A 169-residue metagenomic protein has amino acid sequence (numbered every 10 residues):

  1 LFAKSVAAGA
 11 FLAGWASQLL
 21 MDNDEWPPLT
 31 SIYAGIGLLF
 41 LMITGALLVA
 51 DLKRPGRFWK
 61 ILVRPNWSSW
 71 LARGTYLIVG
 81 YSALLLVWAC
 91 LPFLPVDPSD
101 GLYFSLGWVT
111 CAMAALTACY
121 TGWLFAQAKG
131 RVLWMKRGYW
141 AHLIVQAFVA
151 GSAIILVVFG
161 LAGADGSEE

Functional and structural regions predicted by a protein language model:
L1-V6, M21-E25, P65-S69, Y76-G80 (+1 more regions): Long, contiguous internal "core" modules enriched in hydrophobic/ aromatic residues
A10-S17, N23-L77, L84: Membrane helical hairpin/interfacial module
